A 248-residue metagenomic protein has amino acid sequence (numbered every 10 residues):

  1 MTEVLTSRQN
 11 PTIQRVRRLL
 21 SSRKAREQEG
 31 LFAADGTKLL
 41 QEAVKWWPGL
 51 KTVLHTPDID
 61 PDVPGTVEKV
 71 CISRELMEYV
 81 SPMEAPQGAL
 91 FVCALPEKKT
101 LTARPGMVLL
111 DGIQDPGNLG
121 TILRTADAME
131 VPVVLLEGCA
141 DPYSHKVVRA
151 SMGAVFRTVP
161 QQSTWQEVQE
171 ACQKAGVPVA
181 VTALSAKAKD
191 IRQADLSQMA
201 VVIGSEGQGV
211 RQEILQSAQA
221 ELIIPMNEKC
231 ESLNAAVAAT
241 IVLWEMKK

Functional and structural regions predicted by a protein language model:
M1-P57, C139-A140: Boundary-proximal intrinsically disordered activation/regulatory segments immediately upstream of a helical core
V4-S7, V70-S73, T158-E167: Short acidic-hydrophobic, aromatic-tinged amphipathic segments that line or gate anion-handling sites
K45, A94-A186: RNA substrate-binding interface of SAM-dependent RNA methyltransferases
V63-E75, P105, A188, S197-A200 (+1 more regions): Active-site regions of enzymes building and remodeling cell-envelope glycoconjugates
V67-A94: Glycine/small-residue-rich loop that forms an oxyanion/phosphate-binding "nest" at active or ligand-binding sites
I72-S73, D111, L136-G138, V159 (+1 more regions): Short beta->alpha connector loops at strand-helix junctions that form conserved, small/polar/Pro-enriched
F91, D127-M129, C139-P142, K146-V155 (+2 more regions): Structured adenosyl-cofactor binding patch, chiefly the S-adenosyl-L-methionine
A180-C230: Active-site/ligand-binding-proximal alpha/beta "capping" segment
